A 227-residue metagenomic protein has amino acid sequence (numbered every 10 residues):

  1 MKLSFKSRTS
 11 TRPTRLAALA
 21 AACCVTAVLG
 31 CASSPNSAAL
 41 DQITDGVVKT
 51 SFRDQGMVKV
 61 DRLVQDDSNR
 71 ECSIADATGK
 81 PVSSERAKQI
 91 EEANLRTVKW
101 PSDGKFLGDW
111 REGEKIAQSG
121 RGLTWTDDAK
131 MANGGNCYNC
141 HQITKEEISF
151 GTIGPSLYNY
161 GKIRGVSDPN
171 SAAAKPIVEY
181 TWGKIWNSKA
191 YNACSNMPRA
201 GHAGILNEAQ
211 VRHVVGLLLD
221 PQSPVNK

Functional and structural regions predicted by a protein language model:
K2-A20: Bacterial N-terminal signal peptides that target proteins for export
K2-F5, V25-L123, K184, L217-K227: Post-cleavage N-terminal segment of exported redox proteins
C24-V28, K145-I148: Residue-level signal for alpha-helical transmembrane segments in multi-pass membrane proteins
I43, V48-S51, G108-E112, Y138-A209 (+1 more regions): Extracytoplasmic electron-transfer domains, predominantly the class I c-type cytochrome c fold
P101-S102, T126, A200-A203: Generic anion/oxyanion-binding catalytic loop in active/binding sites
L123-T126, E146-F150, P224-V225: Secretory-pathway/luminal and periplasmic proteins that interact with or process carbohydrate-rich
W125-N136: Local sequence-structure signature of Cys/Sec-based thiol-disulfide redox active-site neighborhoods
